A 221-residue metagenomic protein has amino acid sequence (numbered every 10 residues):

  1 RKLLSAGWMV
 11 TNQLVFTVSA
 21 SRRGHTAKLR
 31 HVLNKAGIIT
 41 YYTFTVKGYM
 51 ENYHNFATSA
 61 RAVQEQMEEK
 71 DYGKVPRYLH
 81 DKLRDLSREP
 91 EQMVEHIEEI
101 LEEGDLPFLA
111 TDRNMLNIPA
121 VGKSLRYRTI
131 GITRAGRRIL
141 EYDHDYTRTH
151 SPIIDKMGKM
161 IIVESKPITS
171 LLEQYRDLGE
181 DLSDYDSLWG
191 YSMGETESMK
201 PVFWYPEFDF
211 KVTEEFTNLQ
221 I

Functional and structural regions predicted by a protein language model:
R1-H25, T40-N52, S59: Conserved strand-turn element in the central/C-terminal portion of the radical SAM core barrel that lines
A27-I221: Auxiliary Fe-S-binding modules of radical SAM enzymes
